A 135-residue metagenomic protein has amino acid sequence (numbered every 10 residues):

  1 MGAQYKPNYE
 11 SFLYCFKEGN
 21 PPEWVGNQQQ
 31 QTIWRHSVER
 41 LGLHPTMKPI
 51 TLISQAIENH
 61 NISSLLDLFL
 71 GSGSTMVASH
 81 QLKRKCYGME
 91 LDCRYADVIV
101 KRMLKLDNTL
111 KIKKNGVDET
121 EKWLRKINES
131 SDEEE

Functional and structural regions predicted by a protein language model:
M1-A96: Core catalytic lobe of class I
V100-E135: S-adenosyl-L-methionine
